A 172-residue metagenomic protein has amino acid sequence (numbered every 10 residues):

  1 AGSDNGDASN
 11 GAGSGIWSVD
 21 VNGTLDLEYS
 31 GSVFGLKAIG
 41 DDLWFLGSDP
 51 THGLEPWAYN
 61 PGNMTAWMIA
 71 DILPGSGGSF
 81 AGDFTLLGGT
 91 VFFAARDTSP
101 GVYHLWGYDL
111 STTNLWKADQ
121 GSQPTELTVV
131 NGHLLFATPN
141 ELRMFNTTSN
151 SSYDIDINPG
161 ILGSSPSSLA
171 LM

Functional and structural regions predicted by a protein language model:
A1-M172: Feature 14080 marks short, conserved micro-sites in well-ordered regions that are central to protein function
